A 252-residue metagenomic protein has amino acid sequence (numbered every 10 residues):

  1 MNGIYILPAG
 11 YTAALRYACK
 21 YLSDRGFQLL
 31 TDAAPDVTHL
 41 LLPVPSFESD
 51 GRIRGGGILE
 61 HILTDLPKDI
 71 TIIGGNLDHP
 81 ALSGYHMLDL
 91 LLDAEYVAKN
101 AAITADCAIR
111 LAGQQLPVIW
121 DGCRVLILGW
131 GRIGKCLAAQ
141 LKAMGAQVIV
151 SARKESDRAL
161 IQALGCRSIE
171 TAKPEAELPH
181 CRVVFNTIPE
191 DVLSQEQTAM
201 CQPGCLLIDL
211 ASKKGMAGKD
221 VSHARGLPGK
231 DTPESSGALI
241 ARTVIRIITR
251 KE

Functional and structural regions predicted by a protein language model:
M1-A81, M87, R242-E252: N-terminal ligand-binding/catalytic initiation module
Y5-L22, D121-K142: Glycine-rich adenosine-cofactor-binding loop
G10, N76-D78, R153-E155, A211-K213: Residues in the short beta-alpha loop(s) of Rossmann-like NAD(P)-binding domains
D24-F27, V37-L40, I70, L82-E95 (+2 more regions): Active-site regions of enzymes building and remodeling cell-envelope glycoconjugates
Q28-D32, M144-L164: NAD(P)-binding Rossmann-fold cofactor-contacting core
P43, T104, Q114, D121 (+5 more regions): Conserved mixed alpha/beta catalytic, RNA-binding, or beta-rich assembly cores of soluble enzyme, regulatory
P45-R52, I58-D69, L164-T232: Rossmann-like adenosine-cofactor binding region
Y85-G122, M216-E252: Adenosine-phosphate binding glycine-rich loop
